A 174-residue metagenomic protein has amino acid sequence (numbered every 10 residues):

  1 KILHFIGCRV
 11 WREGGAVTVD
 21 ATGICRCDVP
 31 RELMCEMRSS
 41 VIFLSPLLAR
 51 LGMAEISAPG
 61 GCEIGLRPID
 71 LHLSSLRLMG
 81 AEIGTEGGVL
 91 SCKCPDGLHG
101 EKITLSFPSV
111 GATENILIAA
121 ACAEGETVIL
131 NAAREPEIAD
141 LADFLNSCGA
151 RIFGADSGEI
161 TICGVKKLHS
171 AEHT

Functional and structural regions predicted by a protein language model:
K1-T174: Structural preference for solvent-exposed beta-strand-turn elements and adjacent flexible terminal/loop segments within
